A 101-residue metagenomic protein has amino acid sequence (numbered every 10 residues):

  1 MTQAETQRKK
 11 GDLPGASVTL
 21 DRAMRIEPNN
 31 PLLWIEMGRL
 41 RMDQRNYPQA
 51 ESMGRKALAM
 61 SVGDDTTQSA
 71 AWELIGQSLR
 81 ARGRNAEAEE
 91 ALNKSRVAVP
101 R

Functional and structural regions predicted by a protein language model:
A23, K56-A57, S61, S95: Canonical positions in the second alpha-helix
